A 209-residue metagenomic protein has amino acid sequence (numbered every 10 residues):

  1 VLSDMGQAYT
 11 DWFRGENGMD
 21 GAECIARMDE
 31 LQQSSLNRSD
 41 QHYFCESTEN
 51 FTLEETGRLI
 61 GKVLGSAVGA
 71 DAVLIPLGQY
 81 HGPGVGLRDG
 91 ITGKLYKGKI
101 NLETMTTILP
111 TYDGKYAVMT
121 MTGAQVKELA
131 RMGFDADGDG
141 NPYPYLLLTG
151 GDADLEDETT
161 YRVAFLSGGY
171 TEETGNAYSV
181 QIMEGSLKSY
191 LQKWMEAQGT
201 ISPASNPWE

Functional and structural regions predicted by a protein language model:
V1-E209: Catalytic centers of hydrolytic enzymes
